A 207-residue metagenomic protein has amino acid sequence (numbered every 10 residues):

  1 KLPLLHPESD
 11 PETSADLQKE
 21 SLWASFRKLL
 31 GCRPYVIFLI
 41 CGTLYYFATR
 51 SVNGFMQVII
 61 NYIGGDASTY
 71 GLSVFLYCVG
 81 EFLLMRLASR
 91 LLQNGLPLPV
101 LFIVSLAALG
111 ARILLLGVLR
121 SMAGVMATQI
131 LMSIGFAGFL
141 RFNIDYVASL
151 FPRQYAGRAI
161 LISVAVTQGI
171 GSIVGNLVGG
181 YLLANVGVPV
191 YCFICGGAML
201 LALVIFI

Functional and structural regions predicted by a protein language model:
P3-F38: Juxtamembrane intracellular "pre-TM" segments in multi-pass secondary transporters
L29-V52, I130-I134, A165: Pair of pore-lining "gating" transmembrane helices in MFS-fold secondary transporters
S51-Y70: Short amphipathic helix-loop junctions that connect adjacent transmembrane helices in Major Facilitator Superfamily/SLC
L83-P97, L183-A184: Helix-to-loop junctions at the C-terminal end of transmembrane segments in multipass secondary transporters
V100-L115: Structural signature of the two symmetry-related core transmembrane helices
G138-P152: Intracellular juxtamembrane helix-capping segments at the cytosolic ends of symmetry-related transmembrane helices
Y155-N185: A late C-terminal transmembrane helix in Major Facilitator Superfamily
G180-M199: A membrane-interface helix-boundary motif in multi-pass transporters
